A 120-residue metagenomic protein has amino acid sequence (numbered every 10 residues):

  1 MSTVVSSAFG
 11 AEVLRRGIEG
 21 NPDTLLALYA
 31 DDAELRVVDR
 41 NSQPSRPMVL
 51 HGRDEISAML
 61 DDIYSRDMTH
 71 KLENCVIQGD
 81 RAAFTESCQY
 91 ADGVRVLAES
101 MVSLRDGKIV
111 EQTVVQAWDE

Functional and structural regions predicted by a protein language model:
M1-A27, D31: Short, low-complexity N-terminal intrinsically disordered segments enriched in polar/charged residues
S2, A58-E120: A beta-strand edge to alpha-helix "cap/lid" segment located at domain peripheries
T3, L28-N74: A solvent-exposed, acidic/Ser-Thr-rich amphipathic alpha-helical stretch
T3-R15, M48-R53, I109-Q112: Short charge-dense sequence patches
V5-S6, R36, R81-A82: General secondary-structure edge motif
G10, G17-I18, N41-S45, S87: Residue-level detector of alpha-helix boundaries and kinks
I18, P22, G52-I56, R95: A structural signal for well-ordered alpha-helical scaffolds and beta->alpha junctions
